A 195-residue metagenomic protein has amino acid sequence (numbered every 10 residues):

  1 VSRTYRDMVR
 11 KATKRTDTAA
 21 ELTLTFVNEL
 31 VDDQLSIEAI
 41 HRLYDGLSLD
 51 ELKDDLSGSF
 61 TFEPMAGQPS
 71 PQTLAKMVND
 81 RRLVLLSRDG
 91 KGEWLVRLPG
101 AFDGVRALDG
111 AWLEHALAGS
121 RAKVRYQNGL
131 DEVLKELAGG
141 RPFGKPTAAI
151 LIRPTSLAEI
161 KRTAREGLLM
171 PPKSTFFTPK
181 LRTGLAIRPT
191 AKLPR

Functional and structural regions predicted by a protein language model:
S2-R195: Surface-exposed, charge/polar-rich loops and edge strands
